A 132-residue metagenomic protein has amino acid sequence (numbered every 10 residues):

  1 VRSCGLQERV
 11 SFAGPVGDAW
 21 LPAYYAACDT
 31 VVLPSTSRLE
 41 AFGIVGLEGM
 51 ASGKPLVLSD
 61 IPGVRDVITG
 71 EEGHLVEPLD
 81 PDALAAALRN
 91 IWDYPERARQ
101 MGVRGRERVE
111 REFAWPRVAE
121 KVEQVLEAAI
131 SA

Functional and structural regions predicted by a protein language model:
V1-V16: Nucleotide-activated donor-binding/catalytic signature segment of Leloir-type glycosyltransferases, i.e., the conserved
P15-V16, A23-C28: Short alpha-helical donor nucleotide-sugar binding micro-motif in glycosyltransferases
A26-A41, K54: Acidic donor-binding loop of glycosyltransferase active sites
G43-G46, V64: Short glycine/serine-rich donor-binding loops of glycosyltransferases
A51, P55-L58: Short hydrophobic beta-strand element within catalytic cores of glycosyltransferases and related nucleotide-activated
G70-P81, N90-P95: Conserved acidic donor-binding segment of nucleotide-sugar-dependent glycosyltransferases
A83, N90, R97-E112, K121: A short, well-ordered alpha-helix in the C-terminal region of glycosyltransferases
R111, W115-A132: C-terminal alpha-helical cap of glycosyltransferases
